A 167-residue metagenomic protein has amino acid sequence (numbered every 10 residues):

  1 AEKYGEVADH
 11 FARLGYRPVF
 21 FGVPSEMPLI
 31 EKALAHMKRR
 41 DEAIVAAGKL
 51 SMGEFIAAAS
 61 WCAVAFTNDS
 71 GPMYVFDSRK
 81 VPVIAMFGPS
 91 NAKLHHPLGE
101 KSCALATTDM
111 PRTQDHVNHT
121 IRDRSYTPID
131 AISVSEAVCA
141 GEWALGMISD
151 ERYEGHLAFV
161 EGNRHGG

Functional and structural regions predicted by a protein language model:
K3-G88: Donor-binding and catalytic core of enzymes assembling or modifying cell-surface/extracellular glycoconjugates
G15-G22, L50-S51, D77-S78, H96-G99 (+2 more regions): Short C-terminal domain-edge/linker segments immediately following a structured domain
A33-A35, A58-W61, S70, L98 (+3 more regions): Surface-exposed beta-strand edges and their flanking turn/coil or helix-capping segments
E42, G48, N91-L94, K101 (+1 more regions): Glycine-rich, flexible loop/turn motifs
R79-T107: Gly/Pro- and small hydrophobic-enriched strand-loop and loop-to-helix capping segments that sit at the rims
E100-G167: Leloir-type glycosyltransferase catalytic cores
